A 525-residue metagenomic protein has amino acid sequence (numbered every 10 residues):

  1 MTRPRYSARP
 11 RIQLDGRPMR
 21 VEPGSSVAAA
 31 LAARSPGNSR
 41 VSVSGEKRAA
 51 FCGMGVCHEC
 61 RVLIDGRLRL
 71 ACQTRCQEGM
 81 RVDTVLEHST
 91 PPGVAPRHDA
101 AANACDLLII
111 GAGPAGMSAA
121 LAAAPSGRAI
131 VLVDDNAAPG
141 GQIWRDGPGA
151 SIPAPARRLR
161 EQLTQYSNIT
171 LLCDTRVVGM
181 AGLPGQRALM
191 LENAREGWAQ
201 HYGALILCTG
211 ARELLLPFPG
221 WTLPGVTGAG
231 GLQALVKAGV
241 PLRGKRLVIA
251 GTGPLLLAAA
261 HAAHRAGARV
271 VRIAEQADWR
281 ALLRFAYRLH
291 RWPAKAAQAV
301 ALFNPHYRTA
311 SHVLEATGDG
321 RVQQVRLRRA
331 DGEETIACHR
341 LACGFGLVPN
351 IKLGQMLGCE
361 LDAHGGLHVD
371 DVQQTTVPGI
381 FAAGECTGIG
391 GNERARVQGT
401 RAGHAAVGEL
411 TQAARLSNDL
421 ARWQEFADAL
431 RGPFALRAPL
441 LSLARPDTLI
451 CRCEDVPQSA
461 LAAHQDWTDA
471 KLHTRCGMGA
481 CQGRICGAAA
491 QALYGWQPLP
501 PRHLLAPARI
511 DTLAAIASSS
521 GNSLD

Functional and structural regions predicted by a protein language model:
S26-A28, A32, R40-C76, D447-L461 (+1 more regions): Local cysteine-cluster metal-coordination motifs and their immediate loop/turn environment, predominantly Fe-S cluster
G37-F51, G55, L63-V94, A138 (+5 more regions): Non-heme iron-sulfur electron-transfer modules
G45, G66-L107, R145, A156 (+5 more regions): FAD-binding core/adjacent interface of flavoenzyme oxidoreductases
C105-Q162, G244, I249-A250, P254-H290 (+1 more regions): Beta1-alpha1 glycine-rich phosphate/pyrophosphate-binding loop at the start of Rossmann-like nucleotide-binding domains
R160-N193, Q200, H264-K352, A363: A Rossmann-like FAD-binding core segment of flavoenzymes
T227-V236, R340-G390: FAD-site-proximal beta/loop scaffold in flavoenzymes
R308-H364, F426-Y494: C-terminal catalytic lobe of FAD-dependent flavoproteins
A383-N418: A conserved FAD-binding loop/helix module that cradles the flavin
